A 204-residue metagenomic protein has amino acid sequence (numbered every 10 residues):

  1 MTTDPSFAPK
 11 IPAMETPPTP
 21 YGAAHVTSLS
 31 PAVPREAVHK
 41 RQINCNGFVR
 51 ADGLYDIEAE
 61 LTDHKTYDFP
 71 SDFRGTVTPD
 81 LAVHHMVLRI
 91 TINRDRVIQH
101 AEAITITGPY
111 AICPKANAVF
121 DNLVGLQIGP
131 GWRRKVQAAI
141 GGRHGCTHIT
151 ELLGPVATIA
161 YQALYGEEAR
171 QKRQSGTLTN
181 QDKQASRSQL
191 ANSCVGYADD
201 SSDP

Functional and structural regions predicted by a protein language model:
M1-A13, S186-S188, A198-S202: Globin-like tetrapyrrole-binding proteins
A8-F69: Short, Gly/Pro- and small/polar-rich lid/capping loops
G47-V49, L61-P204: Active-site- and interface-proximal helix/loop "cap" or "latch" segments in soluble metabolic and energy-transducing
